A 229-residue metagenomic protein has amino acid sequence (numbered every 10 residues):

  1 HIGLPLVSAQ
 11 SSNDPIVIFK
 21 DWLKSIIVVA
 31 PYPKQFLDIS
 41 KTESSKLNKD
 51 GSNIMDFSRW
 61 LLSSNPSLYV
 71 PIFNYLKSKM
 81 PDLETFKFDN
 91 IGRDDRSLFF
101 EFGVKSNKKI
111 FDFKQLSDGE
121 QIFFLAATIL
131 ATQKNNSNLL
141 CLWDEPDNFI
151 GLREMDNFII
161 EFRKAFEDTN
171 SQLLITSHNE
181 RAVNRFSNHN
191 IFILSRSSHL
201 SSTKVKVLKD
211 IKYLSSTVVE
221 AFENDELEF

Functional and structural regions predicted by a protein language model:
H1-F88: Electropositive, glycine-dotted interaction segments that contact anionic polymers or phosphate-rich ligands
F57, N107-F113, T203-K204: Short small-residue beta-strand/loop micro-motif enriched in glycine and branched aliphatics
S63, N74-Y75, F99-E101, K105-N107: Bergerat-fold GHKL/Histidine-kinase-like ATPase
M80, E84-K105: Pre-Walker A segment
D94-D95, S106-K108, S198-S202: Short, solvent-exposed loop/turn segments that connect beta-strands within catalytic domains and beta-strand-rich
V104-N107, K114-W143, R153-N157, E161: GG-anchored amphipathic helix commonly corresponding to the ABC/SMC/Rad50 NBD signature/C-loop
R153-F229: C-terminal lobe/lid and adjacent interdomain/linker elements of RecA-like ASCE P-loop ATPase modules
